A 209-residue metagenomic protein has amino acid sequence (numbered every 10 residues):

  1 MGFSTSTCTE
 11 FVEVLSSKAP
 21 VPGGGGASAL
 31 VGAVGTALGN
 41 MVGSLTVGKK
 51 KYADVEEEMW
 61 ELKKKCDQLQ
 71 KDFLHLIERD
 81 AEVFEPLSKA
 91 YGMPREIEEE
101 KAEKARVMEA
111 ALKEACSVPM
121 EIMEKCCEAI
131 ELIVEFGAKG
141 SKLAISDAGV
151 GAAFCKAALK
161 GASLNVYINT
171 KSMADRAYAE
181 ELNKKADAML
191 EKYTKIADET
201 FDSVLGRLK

Functional and structural regions predicted by a protein language model:
G2-S6, C127, E199-K209: Accessory "access/gating" subregions that flank catalytic or transport cores
F3-V21: Short, hydrophobic/aliphatic alpha-helical segments
S17-L38, A144-A162: Conserved phosphate/anionic-ligand binding catalytic regions in large, soluble enzymes, centered on
L30-V34, L62, L69-L76, A115-K125 (+6 more regions): Amphipathic alpha-helix face/heptad-repeat signature
L38-E58: Phosphate-handling active-site elements
K51-K89, M189, D198: A structural-propensity feature for long, helix-poor, extended segments
D80, F84-A153, A157: Amphipathic alpha-helical interface segments
A129-L132, A144-S203: Preference for long, well-ordered alpha-helical segments
